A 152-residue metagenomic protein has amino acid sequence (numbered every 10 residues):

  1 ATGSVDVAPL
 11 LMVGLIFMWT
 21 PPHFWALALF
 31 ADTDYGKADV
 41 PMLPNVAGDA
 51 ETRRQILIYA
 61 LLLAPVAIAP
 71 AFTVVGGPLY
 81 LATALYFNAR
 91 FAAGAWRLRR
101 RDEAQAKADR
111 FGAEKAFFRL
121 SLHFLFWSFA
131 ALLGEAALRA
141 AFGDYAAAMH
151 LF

Functional and structural regions predicted by a protein language model:
A1-F17, V66-Y80, L133-F152: Helix-coil boundary and interhelical linker segments in multi-pass alpha-helical membrane proteins
V13-D32, F87-R100: Transmembrane alpha-helical segments that form the membrane-embedded catalytic/substrate-channel core of multi-pass
W19, L63-V66, F91, F124 (+1 more regions): Alpha-helical transmembrane segments of multipass membrane proteins
T20-P70, V74: Solvent-exposed interhelical
L29, T33-G36, T73-G76, R97-A104 (+1 more regions): Juxtamembrane transmembrane-helix termini
I58-R119: Transmembrane helix-loop-helix
A82-N88, R119-W127, A146-F152: Small-residue-rich transmembrane alpha-helices that serve as helix-helix interface/gating elements in multipass
K115-L138: Final/C-terminal transmembrane alpha-helix of multipass membrane proteins
